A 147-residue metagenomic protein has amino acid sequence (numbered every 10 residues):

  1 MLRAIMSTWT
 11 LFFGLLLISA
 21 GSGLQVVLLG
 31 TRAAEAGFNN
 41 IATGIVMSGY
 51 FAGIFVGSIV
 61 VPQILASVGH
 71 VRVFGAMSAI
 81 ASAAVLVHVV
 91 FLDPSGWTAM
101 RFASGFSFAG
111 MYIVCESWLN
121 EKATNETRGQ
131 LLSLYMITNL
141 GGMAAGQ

Functional and structural regions predicted by a protein language model:
M6-F51: Helix-loop boundary and gating motifs at the non-cytosolic
S22, A103-C115: Core transmembrane helices of Major Facilitator Superfamily
L29, G110-A123: Intracellular juxtamembrane helix-capping segments at the cytosolic ends of symmetry-related transmembrane helices
F51-I59, M143-A144: Residue-level signature of mid-helix packing/kink "hotspots" within the transmembrane helices of 12-pass Major
G57-G69: Helix-to-loop junctions at the C-terminal end of transmembrane segments in multipass secondary transporters
G69, V90-D93: Helix-breaking motifs and short loop linkers at transmembrane-helix boundaries and internal kinks in secondary membrane
R72-L86: Structural signature of the two symmetry-related core transmembrane helices
S95-A103: Paired small-residue
